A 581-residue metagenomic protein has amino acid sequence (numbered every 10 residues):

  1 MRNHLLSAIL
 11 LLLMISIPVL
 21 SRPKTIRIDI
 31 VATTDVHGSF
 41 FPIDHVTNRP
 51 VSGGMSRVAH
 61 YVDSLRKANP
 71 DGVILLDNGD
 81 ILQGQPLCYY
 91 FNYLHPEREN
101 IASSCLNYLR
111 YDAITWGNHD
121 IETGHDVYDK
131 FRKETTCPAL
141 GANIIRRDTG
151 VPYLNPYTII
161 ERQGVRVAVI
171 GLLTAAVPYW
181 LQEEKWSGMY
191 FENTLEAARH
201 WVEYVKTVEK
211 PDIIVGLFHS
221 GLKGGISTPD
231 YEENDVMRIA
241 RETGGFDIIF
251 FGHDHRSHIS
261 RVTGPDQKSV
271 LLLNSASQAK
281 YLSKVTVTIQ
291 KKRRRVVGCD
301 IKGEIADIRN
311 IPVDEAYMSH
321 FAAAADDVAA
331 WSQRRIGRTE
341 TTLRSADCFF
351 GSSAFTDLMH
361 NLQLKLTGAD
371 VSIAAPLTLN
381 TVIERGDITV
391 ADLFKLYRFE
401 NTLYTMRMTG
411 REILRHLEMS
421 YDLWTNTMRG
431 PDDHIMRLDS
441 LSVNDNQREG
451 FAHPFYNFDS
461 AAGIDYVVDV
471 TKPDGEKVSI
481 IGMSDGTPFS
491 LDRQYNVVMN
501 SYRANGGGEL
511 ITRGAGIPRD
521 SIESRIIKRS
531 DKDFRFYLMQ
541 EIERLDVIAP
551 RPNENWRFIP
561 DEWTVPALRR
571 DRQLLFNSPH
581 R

Functional and structural regions predicted by a protein language model:
M1-T25: Bacterial Sec-dependent N-terminal signal peptides
I9-L10, M14-I17, A59, R199 (+2 more regions): Generic low-complexity, intrinsically disordered sequence content enriched in small uncharged/hydrophobic residues
P18, I170, Y502-A504: A composition-driven signal for long, intrinsically disordered, charge-rich low-complexity tracts
R22-N310, F350-L362, S372: Acidic, metal/ion-coordinating pockets
I26-D29, T33, S39-N48, S52-K67 (+6 more regions): Catalytic centers of hydrolytic enzymes
